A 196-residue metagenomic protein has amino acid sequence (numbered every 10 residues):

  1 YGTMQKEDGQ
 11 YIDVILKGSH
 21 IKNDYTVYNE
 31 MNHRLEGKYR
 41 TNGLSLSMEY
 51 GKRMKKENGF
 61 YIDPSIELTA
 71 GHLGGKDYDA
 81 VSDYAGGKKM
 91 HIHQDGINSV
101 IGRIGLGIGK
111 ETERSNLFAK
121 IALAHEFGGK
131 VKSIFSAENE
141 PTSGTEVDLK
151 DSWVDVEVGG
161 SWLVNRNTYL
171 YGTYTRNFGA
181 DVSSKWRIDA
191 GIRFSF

Functional and structural regions predicted by a protein language model:
Y1-F196: Membrane translocator/pore-forming domains, dominated by Gram-negative outer-membrane beta-barrels
